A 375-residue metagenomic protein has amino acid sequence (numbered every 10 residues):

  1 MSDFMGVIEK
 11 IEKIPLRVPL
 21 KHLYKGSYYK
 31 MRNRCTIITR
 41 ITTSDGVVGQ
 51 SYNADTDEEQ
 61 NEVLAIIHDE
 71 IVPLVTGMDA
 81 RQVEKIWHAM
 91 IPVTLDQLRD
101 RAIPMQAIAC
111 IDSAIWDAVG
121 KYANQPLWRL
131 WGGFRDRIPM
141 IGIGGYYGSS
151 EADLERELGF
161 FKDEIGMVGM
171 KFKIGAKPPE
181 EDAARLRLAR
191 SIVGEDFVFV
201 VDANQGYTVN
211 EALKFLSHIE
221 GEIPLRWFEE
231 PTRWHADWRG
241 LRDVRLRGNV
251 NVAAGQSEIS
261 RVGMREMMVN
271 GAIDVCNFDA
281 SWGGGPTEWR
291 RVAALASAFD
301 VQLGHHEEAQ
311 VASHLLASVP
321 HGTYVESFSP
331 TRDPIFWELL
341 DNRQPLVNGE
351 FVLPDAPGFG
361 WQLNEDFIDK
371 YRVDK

Functional and structural regions predicted by a protein language model:
D3-I11, L16-V18, K30, H306-K375: Flexible C-terminal active-site loop/helix
I8, G46, I71, I111 (+8 more regions): Conserved, mostly hydrophobic/aromatic
K10, T42-Y122: Metal- or metallocofactor-binding catalytic centers and their adjacent structured scaffolds across diverse enzyme
R17-K25: Short Pro/Gly-enriched beta-strand edge/turn motifs at strand-loop
I37-D45, D341-Q344: Short beta-strand elements
D112-G148: Glycine-rich, aromatic-flanked loop segments that form ligand/cofactor-binding clefts across common enzyme folds
G144-E155, P179: Active-site beta->alpha loop and helix N-cap motifs at the rims of alpha/beta catalytic domains
F172-H306: Catalytic core of soluble alpha/beta enzymes
